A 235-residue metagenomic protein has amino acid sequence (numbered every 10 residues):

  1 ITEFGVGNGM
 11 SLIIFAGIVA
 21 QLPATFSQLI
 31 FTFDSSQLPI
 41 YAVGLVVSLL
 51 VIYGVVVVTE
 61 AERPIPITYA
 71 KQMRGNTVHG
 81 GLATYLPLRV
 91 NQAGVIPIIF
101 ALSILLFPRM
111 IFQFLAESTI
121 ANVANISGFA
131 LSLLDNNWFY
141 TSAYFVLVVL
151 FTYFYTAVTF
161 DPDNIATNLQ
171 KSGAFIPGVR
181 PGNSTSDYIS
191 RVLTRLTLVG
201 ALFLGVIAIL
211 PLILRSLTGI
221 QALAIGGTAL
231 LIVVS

Functional and structural regions predicted by a protein language model:
T2-S235: N-terminal cationic and glycine-rich segments that engage phosphates or anionic surfaces
